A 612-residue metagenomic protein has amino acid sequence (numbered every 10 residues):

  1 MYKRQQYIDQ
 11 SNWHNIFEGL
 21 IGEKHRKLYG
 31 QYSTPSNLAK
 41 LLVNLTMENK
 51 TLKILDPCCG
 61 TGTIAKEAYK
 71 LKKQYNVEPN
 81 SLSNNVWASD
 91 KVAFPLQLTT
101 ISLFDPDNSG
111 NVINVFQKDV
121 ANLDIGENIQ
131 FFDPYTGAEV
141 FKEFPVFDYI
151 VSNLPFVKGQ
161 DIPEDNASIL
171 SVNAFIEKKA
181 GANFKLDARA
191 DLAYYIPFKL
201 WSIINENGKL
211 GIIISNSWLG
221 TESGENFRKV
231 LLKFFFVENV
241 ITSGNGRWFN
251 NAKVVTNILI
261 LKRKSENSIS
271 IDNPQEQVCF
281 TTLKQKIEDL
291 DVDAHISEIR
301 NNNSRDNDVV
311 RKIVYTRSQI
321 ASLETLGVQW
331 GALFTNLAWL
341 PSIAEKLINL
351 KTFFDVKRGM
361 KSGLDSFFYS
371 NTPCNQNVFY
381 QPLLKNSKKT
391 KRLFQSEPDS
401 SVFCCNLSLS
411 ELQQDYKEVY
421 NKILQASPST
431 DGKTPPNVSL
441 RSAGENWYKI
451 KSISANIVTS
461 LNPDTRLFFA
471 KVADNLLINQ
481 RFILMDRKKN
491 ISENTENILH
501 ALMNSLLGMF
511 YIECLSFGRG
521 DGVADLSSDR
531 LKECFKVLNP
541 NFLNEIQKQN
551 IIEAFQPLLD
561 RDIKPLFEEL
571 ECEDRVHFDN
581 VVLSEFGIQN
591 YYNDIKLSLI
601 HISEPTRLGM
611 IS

Functional and structural regions predicted by a protein language model:
M1-S102, D124-E127, G220-R228, D529-F567 (+1 more regions): Class I S-adenosyl-L-methionine
M1-Y2, I600-S612: Single conserved hydrophobic/aromatic residue that forms the stacking wall/gate of nucleotide- or nucleobase-binding
L28, S33-K40, C59, A65-K66 (+6 more regions): Signature of N6-adenine DNA methyltransferases within the class I
L71-Q74, D105, D165-S171, F227-V230 (+3 more regions): Glycine-rich, phosphate-binding/catalytic loops in enzymes
S81-L82, G110, A252-T256, I478-Q480 (+1 more regions): Short, solvent-exposed loop/turn segments at the edges of secondary structure
L103-Y135: S-adenosyl-L-methionine
I129-V140, Y194, R441-S442: A Trp-anchored, charged/polar loop motif used as the substrate-binding/catalytic surface of acyl/ester-handling
A321-L323, G331-E553: Polybasic, glycine- and aromatic-enriched phosphate-binding surface used to engage nucleic acids
